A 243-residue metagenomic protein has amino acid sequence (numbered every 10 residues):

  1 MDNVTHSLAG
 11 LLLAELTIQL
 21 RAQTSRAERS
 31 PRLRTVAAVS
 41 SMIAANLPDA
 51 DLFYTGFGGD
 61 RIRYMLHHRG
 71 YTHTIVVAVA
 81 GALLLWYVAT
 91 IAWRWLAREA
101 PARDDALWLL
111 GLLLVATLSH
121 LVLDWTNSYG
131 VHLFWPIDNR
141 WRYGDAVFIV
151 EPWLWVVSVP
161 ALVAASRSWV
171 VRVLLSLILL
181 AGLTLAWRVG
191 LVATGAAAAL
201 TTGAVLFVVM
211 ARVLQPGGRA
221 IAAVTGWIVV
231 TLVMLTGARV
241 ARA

Functional and structural regions predicted by a protein language model:
M1-A243: N-terminal membrane-targeting hydrophobic helices
